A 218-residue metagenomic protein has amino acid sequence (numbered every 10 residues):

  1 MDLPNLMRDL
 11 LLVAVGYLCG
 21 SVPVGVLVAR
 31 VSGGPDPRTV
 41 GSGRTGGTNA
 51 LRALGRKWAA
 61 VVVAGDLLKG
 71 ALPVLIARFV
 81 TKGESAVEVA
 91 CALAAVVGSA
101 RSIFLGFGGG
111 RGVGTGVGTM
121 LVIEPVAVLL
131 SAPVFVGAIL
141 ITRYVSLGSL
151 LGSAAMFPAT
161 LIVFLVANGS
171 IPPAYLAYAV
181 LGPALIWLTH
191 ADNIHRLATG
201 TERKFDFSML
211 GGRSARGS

Functional and structural regions predicted by a protein language model:
M1-L12, L72-A90, L121-V128, I162-A177: Helix-coil boundary and interhelical linker segments in multi-pass alpha-helical membrane proteins
L3, V15, C19, V24-A71 (+3 more regions): Interhelical loop and helix-boundary elements at the membrane-water interface of polytopic inner-membrane proteins
L12-Y17, V62, A90-L93, G152 (+2 more regions): Hydrophobic alpha-helical membrane segments, chiefly transmembrane helices and signal peptide h-regions, characterized
G16-C19, A95-S99, F135-I139, T160 (+1 more regions): Alpha-helical transmembrane segments of multi-pass membrane proteins
L51-L54, A77-V80, A94, G98 (+2 more regions): Interfacial segments of multi-pass membrane proteins
L129-S131, V145-S153, S170-G182: Loop-to-transmembrane alpha-helix initiation sites
V166-K204: C-terminal domain-closing interface element
